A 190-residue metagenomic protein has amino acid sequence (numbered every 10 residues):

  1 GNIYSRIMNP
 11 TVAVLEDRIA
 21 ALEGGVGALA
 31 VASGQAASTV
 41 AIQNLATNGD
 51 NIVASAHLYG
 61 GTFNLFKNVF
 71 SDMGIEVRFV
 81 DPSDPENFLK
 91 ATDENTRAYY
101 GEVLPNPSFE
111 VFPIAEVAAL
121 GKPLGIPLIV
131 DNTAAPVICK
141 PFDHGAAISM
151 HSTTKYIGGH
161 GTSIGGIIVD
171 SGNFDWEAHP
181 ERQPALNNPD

Functional and structural regions predicted by a protein language model:
G1-E16, A20-A21, V26: A glycine-/small-polar-enriched, mobile loop at the entrance of the PLP active site in fold-type I
G27-D190: Conserved PLP-enzyme active-site core in the AAT-like
